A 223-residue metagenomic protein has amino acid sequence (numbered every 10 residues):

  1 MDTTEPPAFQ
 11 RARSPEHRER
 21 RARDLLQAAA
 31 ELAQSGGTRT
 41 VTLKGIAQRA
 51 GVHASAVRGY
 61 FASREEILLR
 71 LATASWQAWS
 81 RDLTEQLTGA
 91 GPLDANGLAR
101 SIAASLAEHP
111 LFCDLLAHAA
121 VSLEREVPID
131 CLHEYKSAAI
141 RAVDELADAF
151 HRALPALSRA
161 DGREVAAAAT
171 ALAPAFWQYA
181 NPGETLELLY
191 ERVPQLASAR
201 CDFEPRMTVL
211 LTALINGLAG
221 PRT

Functional and structural regions predicted by a protein language model:
M1-E5, I140-A156, A175-T223: C-terminal peripheral helix-coil segments that are non-catalytic and often amphipathic
M1-G37, K44-G45, E66, A90: Basic, helix-initiating cap at the start of DNA-binding domains
R20, D24-E31, R49, E66-G89 (+3 more regions): Alpha-helical structural segments
D24, G45, G97-S101, E164-A171 (+2 more regions): Amphipathic alpha-helical interaction segments
R39-E66, R70: Helix-turn-helix
R70, T84-L115, V165-A169: Hydrophobic alpha-helical connector segments
L111-D144: Short secondary-structure transition hinges
L154-A168: All-alpha amphipathic helical-bundle segments outside canonical DNA-binding/catalytic cores that form hydrophobic
